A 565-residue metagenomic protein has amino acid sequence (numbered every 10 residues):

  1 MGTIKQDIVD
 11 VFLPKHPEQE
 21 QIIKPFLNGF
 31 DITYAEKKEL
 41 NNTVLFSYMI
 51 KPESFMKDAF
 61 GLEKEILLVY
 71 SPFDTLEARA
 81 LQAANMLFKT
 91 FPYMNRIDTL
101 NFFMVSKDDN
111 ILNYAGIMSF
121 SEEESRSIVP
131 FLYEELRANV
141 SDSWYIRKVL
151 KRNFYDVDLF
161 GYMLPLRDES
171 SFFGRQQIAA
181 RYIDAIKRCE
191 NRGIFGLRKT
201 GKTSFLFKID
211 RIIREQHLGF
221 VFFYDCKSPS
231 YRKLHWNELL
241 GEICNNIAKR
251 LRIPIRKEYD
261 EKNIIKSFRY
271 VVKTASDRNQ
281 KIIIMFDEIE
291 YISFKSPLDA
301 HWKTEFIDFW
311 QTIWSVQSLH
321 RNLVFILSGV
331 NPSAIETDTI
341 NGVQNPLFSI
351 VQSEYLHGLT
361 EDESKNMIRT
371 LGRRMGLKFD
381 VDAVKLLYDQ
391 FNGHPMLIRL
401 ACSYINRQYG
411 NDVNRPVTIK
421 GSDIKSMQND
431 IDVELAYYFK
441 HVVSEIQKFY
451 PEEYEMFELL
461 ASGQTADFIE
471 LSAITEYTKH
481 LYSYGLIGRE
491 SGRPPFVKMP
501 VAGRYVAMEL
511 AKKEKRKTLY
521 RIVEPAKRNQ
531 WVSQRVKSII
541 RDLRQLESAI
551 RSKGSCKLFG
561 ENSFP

Functional and structural regions predicted by a protein language model:
M1-S54, R521-P565: Acidic-basic catalytic patches of nuclease active cores, encompassing PD-(D/E)XK and other metal-cofactor nuclease
S47-A59, N246-P297, K303-N322: Mid-core helix/loop region of P-loop NTP-binding domains shared across ATPases and GTPases
V149-G174, I178, P346-L347: Conserved adenine-nucleotide phosphate-binding loops and their immediately adjacent elements
D168-Q176, R211, K378-V384, D389-H480 (+3 more regions): Winged-helix-like regulatory helical subdomains adjacent to P-loop NTPase cores
R192-D225: P-loop NTPase Walker A phosphate-binding motif
P229-R256: Conserved NTP-binding/hydrolysis module of P-loop NTPases
H301-W302, F306-Q390, Y404-D412, P416-I431 (+1 more regions): The catalytic "switch" region of P-loop NTPases
V501-V532: Short, amphipathic alpha-helical interaction segments positioned at domain boundaries
